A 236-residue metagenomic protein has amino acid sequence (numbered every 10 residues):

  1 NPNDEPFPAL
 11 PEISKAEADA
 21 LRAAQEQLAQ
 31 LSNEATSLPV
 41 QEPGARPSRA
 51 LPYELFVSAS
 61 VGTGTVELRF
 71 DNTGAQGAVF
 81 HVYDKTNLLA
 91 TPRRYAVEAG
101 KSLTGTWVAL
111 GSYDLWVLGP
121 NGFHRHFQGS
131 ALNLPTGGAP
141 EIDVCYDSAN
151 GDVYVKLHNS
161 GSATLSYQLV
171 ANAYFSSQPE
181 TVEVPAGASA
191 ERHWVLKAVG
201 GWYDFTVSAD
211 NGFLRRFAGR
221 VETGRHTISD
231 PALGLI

Functional and structural regions predicted by a protein language model:
N1-I236: Membrane-interface soluble catalytic domains
